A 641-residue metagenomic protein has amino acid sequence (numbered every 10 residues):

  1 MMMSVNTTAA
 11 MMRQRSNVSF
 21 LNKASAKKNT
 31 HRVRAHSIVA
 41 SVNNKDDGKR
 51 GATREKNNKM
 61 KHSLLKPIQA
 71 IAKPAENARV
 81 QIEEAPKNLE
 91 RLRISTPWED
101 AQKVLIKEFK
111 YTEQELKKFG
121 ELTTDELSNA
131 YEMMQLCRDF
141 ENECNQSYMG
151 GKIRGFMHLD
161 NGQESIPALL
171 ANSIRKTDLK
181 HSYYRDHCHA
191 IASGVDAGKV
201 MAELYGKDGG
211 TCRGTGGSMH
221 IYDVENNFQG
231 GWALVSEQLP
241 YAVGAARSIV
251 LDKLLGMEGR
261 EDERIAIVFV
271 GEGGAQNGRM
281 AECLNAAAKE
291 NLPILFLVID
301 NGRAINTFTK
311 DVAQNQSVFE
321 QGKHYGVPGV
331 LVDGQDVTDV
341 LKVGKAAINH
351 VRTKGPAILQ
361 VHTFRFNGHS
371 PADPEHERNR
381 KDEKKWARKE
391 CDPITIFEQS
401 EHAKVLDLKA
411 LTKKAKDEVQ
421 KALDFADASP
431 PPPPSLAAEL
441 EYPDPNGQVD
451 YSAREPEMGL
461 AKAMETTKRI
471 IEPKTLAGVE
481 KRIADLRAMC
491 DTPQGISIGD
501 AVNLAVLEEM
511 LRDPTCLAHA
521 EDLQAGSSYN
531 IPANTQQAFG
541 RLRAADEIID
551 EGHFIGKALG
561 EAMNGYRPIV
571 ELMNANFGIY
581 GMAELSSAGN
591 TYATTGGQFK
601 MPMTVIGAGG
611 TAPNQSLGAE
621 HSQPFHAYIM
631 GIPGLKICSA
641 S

Functional and structural regions predicted by a protein language model:
M1-K28: N-terminal chloroplast transit peptides
H36, A40-S165, F366-H369, D373-F539: Conserved acidic/glycine
D139-Q146, G150-E290, D311-N315, F319 (+3 more regions): Cofactor-binding active-site loop characterized by glycine-rich and histidine/acidic residues
M149-K152, S218-F228, R264-A266, I299-R303 (+4 more regions): Gly-rich Lys/Arg/Thr-decorated short loops/hinges at beta-loop-alpha junctions or inter-strand turns that position
F156-Q163, Y184-R185, I221-L239, D333-D336 (+5 more regions): Active-site nucleophile and cofactor-binding loops and adjacent substrate-binding regions of central metabolic enzymes
G209-G210, A288-L297, R543-D546, G589-A608: A glycine-rich helix N-cap at a beta->alpha junction
N227-A428, M630-S641: Glycine-rich ThDP/TPP pyrophosphate-binding loop and its adjacent helix/strand module within ThDP-dependent enzymes
T611-S641: Internal gly/pro-rich beta-alpha loop/helix module that stabilizes soluble enzyme cofactors or their anionic handles
